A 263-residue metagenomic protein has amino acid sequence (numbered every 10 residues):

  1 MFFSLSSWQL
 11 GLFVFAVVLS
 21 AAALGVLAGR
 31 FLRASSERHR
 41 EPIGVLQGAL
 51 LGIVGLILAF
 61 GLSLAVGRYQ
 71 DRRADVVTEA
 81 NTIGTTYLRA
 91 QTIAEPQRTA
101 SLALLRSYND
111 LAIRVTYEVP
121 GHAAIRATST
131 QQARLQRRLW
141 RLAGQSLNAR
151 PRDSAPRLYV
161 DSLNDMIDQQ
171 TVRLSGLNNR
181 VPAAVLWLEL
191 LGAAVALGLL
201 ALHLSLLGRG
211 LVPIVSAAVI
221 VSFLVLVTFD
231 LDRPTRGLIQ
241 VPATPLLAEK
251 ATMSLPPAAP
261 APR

Functional and structural regions predicted by a protein language model:
L5-A34, S175-R263: Alpha-helical transmembrane anchor segments
E37-L51: Loop-to-helix transition at the N-terminal end of transmembrane alpha-helices
V45, V66-Q70, A74, R126 (+2 more regions): Short, solvent-exposed segments of well-ordered alpha helices
L50-L62, V215-V225: Hydrophobic membrane-insertion alpha-helices, especially the h-region of bacterial N-terminal signal peptides
I57-V77, D232: Transmembrane signal-anchor/signal-peptide helices with a preference for the extracytoplasmic
V76-I93, P242-P256: Short extracytoplasmic/periplasmic juxtamembrane "stem" segments immediately C-terminal to an N-terminal membrane anchor
T86-N178: Structured inter-helical modules in multipass membrane proteins
